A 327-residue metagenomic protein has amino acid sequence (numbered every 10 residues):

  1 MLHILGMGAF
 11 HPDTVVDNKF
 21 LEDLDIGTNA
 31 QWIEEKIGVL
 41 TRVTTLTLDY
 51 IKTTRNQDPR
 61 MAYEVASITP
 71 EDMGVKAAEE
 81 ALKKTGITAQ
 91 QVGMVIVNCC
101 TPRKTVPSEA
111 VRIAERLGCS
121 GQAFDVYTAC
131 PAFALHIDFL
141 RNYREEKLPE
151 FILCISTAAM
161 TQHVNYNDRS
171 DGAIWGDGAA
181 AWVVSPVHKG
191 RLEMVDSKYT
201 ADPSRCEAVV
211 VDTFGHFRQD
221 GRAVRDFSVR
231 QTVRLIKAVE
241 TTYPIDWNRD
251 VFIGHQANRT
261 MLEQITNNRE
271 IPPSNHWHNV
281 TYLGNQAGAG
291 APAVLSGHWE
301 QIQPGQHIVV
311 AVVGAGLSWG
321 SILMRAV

Functional and structural regions predicted by a protein language model:
M1-T69, Y166-R230, R234-A238, V313 (+1 more regions): Condensing-enzyme catalytic core mediating Claisen C-C bond formation in acyl metabolism
I4, I51-T54, P59-T128, T242-L262: Conserved beta-ketoacyl condensing-enzyme motif
I4-G6, I33, A81, V92-V95 (+6 more regions): Buried hydrophobic positions in well-ordered alpha/beta secondary-structure cores of metabolic enzymes
G8, N98, Y127, I152-A158 (+2 more regions): Short beta-strand segments
V15-V16, V106-E109, I137-D138, H163-N167 (+1 more regions): Short acidic, glycine/serine/threonine-rich loops at helix termini
N29, P70-T85, F227-T242, V294-L295: Short, well-ordered amphipathic alpha-helical segments that serve as non-catalytic structural scaffolds within diverse
V75-A78, T101-P102, E115-Q122, T128-L148 (+2 more regions): Claisen-condensing/thiolase-fold acyl-transfer catalytic domains that form or cleave C-C bonds in fatty acid
E145-G178: Flexible, glycine-rich active-site loops centered on histidine and acidic residues that chelate a metal or position
